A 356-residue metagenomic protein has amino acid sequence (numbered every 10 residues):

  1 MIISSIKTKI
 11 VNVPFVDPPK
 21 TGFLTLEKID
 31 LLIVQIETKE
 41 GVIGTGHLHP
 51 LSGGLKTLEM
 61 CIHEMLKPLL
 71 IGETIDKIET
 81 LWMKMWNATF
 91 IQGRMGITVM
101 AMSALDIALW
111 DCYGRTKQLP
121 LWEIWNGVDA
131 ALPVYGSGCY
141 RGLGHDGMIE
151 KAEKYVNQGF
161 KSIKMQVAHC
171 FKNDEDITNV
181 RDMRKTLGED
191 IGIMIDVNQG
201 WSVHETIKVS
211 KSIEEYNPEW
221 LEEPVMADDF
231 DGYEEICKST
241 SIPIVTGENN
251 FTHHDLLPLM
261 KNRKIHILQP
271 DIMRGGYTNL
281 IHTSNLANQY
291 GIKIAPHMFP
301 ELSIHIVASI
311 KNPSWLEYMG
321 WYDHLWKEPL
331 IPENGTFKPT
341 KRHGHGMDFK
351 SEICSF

Functional and structural regions predicted by a protein language model:
M1-T45, H49-L51, D323: Structured beta-strand/loop patches that form or line metal/cofactor-binding pockets in enzymes
I3, G41, L66, L105 (+8 more regions): Conserved, mostly hydrophobic/aromatic
E37-T116: Metal- or metallocofactor-binding catalytic centers and their adjacent structured scaffolds across diverse enzyme
G44-G46, V134-S137, I163-M165, I191-V197 (+5 more regions): Hydrophobic faces of well-ordered beta-strands that scaffold small-molecule active sites in alpha/beta enzyme cores
E64, K211, N217, D228-T336 (+1 more regions): Shared catalytic-loop signature of beta/alpha-barrel
D106-G142: Glycine-rich, aromatic-flanked loop segments that form ligand/cofactor-binding clefts across common enzyme folds
A130-T240: Metal-dependent enolase-superfamily TIM-barrel catalytic cores that perform enediolate-based chemistry
N285, F337-F356: Structural signal for terminal/edge beta-strands and the immediately following C-terminal loop/tail that closes
